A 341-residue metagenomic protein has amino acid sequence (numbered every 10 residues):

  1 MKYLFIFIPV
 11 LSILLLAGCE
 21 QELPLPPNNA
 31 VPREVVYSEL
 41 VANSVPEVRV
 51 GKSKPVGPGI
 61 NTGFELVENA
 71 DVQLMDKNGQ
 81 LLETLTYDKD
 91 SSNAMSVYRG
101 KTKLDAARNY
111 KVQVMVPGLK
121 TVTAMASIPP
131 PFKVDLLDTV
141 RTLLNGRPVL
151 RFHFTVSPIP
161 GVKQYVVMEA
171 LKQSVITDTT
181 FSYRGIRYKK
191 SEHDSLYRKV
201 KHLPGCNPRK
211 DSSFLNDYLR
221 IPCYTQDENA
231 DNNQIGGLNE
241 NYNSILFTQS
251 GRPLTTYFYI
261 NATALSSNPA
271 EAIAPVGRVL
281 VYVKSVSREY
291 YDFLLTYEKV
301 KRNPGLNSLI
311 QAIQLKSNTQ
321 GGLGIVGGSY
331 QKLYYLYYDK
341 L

Functional and structural regions predicted by a protein language model:
M1-F5, Q21: Positively charged n-region of N-terminal signal peptides that target proteins for export
F5-L11: Sec-dependent signal peptide hydrophobic core
L15-G18: C-terminal motif of bacterial Sec signal peptides marking the signal peptidase cleavage site
E20-L341: A sequence/structural signal for flexible, mid-protein segments enriched in small/helix-disrupting residues
